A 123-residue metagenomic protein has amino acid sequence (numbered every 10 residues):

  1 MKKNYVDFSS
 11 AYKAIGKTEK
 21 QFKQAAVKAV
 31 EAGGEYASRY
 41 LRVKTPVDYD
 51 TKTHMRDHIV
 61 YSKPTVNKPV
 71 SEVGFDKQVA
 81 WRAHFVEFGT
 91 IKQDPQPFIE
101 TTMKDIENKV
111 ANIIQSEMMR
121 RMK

Functional and structural regions predicted by a protein language model:
M1-K123: Short, Lys/Arg-rich flexible segments
